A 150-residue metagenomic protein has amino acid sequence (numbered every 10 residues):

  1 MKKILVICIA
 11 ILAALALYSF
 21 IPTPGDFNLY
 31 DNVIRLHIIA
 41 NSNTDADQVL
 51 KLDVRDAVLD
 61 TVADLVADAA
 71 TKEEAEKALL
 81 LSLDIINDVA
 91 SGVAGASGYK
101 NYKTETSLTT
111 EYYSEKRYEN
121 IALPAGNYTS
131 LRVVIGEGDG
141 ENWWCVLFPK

Functional and structural regions predicted by a protein language model:
L5-S19: Hydrophobic membrane-insertion alpha-helices, especially the h-region of bacterial N-terminal signal peptides
Y18-D31: Aromatic-capped interface at the extracytoplasmic side of an N-terminal signal-anchor transmembrane helix
D31-V33, V49, Y99-K103, G126-S130 (+1 more regions): Extracytoplasmic
N32-L83: Early exported N-terminus immediately downstream of N-terminal targeting peptides
V33-I39, K103-S107, S130-V134, W144-V146: Soluble periplasmic/extracytoplasmic beta-strand elements of cell-envelope proteins
I39-N43, T109-E111, G136-G138, F148-K150: Solvent-exposed coil/turn segments that connect beta secondary-structure elements in extracytoplasmic/periplasmic
K72-S114: Amphipathic, coiled-coil-like alpha-helical scaffolding segments used for oligomerization/assembly
N120-K150: Soluble extracytoplasmic domains of inner/organellar membrane proteins
